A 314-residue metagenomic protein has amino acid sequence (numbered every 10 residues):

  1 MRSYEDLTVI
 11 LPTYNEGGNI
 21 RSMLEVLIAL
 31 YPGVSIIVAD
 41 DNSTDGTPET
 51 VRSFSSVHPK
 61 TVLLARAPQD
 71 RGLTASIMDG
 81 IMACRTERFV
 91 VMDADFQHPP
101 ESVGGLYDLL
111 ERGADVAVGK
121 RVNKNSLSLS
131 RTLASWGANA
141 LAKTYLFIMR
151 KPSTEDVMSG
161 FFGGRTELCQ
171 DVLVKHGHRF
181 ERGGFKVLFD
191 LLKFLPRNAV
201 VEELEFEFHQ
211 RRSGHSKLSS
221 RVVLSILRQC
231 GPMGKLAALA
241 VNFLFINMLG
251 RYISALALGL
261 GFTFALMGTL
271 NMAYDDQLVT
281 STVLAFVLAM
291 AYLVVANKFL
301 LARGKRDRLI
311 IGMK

Functional and structural regions predicted by a protein language model:
M1-Y4, S22, P152, K175-D275 (+2 more regions): Hydrophobic helical membrane-anchoring modules
D6-T8, S35, D190: Cell-envelope/extracellular polymer assembly enzymes that use nucleotide-activated donors
N15-A29: Short, well-formed alpha-helical segments that are part of the catalytic scaffolds of diverse glycosyltransferases
G18-S22, D45-F54: Acidic helix N-cap motif at the loop->helix transition within catalytic regions of sugar-transfer enzymes
S35-I37, P48-A83: Conserved donor nucleotide-binding strand/loop of the catalytic core
D40-E49, F96: A conserved acidic beta->alpha catalytic loop
A67-A83, P100-E181, F185, R211-R221 (+1 more regions): Acceptor/aglycone-binding surface of glycosyltransferases and processive sugar-polymer synthases
F89: Short aromatic/hydrophobic "clamp" motif used to bind/position activated sugar donors
